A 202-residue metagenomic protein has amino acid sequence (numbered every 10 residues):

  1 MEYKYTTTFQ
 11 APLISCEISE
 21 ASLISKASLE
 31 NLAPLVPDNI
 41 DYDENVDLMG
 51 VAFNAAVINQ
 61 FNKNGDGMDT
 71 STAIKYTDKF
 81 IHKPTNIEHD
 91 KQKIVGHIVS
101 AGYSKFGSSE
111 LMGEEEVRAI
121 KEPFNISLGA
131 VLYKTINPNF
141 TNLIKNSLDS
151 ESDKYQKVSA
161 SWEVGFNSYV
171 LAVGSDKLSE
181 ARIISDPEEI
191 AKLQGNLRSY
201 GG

Functional and structural regions predicted by a protein language model:
M1-G202: Signature of dsDNA virion morphogenesis modules
